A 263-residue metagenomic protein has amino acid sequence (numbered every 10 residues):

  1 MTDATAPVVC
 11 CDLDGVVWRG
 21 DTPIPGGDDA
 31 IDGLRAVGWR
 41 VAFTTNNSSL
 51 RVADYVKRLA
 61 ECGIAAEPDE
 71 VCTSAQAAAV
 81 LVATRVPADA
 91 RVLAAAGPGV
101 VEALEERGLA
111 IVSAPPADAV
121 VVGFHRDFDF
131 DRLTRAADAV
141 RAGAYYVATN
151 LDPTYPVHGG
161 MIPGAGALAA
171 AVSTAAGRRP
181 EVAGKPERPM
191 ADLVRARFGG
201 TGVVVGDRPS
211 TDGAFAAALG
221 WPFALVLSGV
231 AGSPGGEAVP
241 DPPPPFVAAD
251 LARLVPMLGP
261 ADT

Functional and structural regions predicted by a protein language model:
T2-C11, W18-D29, G33-V37, S48-C72 (+1 more regions): Asp-based, Mg2+/Mn2+-dependent phosphohydrolase catalytic module
V41-A42: N-terminal helix-turn-helix
